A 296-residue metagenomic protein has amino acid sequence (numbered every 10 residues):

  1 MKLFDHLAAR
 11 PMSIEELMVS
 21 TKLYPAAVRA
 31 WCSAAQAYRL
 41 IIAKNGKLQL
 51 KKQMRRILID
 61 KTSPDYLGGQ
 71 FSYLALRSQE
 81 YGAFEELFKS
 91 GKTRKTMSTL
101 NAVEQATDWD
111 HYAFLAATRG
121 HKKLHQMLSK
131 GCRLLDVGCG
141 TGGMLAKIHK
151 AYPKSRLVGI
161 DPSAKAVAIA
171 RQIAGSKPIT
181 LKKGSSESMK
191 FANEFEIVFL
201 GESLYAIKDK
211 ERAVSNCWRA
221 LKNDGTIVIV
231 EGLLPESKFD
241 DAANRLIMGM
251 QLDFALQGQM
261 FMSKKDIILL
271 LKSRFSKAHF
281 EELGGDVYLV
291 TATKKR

Functional and structural regions predicted by a protein language model:
H6-S13: Short capping segments at the starts of secondary-structure elements
A37-Y38, I42-C132: Conserved Class I S-adenosyl-L-methionine-dependent methyltransferase catalytic core
K130-G140: Conserved class I S-adenosyl-L-methionine
L145-E187: Class I SAM-dependent methyltransferase SAM/SAH-binding core
E187-V198: A short acidic, Gly/Pro-enriched loop at the edge of an enzyme's catalytic core that lines a small-molecule cofactor
E196-D209: A short SAM/SAH-binding and catalytic strip from SAM-dependent methyltransferases
E211-N223: A short glycine-rich, Lys/Arg-flanked "PGG" loop and its adjoining helix->strand segment in the class I
V230-R274, A278-F280: C-terminal alpha-helical "lid/dimerization" subdomain adjacent to the S-adenosyl-L-methionine
